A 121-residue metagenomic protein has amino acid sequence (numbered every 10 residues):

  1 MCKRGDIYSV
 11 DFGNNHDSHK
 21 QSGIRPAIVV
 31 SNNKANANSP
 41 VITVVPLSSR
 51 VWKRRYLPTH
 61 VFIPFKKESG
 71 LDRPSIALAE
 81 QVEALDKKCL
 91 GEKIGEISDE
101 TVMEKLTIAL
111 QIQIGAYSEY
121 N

Functional and structural regions predicted by a protein language model:
G13-D17: Short, charged beta-turn/beta-strand-edge "cap" motif at the junction between a beta-strand and an adjacent loop
K20-I24, V29-F65: Compact nucleic-acid interaction/catalytic patches
K66-N121: C-terminal terminal-subdomain/extension
